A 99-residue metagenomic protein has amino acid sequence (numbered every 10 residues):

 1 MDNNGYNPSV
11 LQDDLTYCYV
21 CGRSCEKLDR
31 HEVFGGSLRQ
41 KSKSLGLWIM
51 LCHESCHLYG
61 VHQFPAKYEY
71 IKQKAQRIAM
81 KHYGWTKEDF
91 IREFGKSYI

Functional and structural regions predicted by a protein language model:
M1-Y17, R39-G46: Short, charged surface segments at domain edges that flank catalytic/cofactor-binding sites
C18-G22, C52: Short cysteine-rich clusters marking metal-coordination/redox-active sites
R23-D29, H57-V61: Short functional micro-motifs and their immediate structural scaffolds
E26, L47-W48: Conserved catalytic motifs of the protein kinase core domain
E26-R39: Short recognition patches in nucleic-acid-associated and regulatory proteins
W48-K72: Short Cys/His-centered divalent metal-binding micro-motifs
Q76-I99: Short flanking/linker segments adjacent to small metal-binding domains or redox-active Cys/His motifs
